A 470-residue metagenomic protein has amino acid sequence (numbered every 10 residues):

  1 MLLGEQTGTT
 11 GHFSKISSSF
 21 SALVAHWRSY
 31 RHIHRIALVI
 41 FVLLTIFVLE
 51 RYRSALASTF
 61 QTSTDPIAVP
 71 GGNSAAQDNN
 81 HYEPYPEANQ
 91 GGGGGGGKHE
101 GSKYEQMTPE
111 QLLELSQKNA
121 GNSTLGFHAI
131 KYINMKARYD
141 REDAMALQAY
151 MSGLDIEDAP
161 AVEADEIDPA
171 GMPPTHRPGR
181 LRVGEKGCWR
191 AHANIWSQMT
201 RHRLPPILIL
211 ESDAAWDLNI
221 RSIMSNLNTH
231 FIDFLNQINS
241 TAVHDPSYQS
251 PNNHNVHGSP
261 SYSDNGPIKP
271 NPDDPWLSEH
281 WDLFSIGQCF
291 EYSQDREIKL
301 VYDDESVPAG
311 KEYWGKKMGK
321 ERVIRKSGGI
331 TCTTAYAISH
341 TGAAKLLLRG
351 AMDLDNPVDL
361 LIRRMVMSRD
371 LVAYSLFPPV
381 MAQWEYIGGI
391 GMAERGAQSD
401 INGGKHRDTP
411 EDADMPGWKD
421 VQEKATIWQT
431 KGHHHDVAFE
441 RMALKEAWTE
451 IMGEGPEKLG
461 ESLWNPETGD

Functional and structural regions predicted by a protein language model:
L2-L210, A214-D470: An acidic/histidine-cluster motif and surrounding catalytic segment that typifies divalent-metal-assisted enzyme active
